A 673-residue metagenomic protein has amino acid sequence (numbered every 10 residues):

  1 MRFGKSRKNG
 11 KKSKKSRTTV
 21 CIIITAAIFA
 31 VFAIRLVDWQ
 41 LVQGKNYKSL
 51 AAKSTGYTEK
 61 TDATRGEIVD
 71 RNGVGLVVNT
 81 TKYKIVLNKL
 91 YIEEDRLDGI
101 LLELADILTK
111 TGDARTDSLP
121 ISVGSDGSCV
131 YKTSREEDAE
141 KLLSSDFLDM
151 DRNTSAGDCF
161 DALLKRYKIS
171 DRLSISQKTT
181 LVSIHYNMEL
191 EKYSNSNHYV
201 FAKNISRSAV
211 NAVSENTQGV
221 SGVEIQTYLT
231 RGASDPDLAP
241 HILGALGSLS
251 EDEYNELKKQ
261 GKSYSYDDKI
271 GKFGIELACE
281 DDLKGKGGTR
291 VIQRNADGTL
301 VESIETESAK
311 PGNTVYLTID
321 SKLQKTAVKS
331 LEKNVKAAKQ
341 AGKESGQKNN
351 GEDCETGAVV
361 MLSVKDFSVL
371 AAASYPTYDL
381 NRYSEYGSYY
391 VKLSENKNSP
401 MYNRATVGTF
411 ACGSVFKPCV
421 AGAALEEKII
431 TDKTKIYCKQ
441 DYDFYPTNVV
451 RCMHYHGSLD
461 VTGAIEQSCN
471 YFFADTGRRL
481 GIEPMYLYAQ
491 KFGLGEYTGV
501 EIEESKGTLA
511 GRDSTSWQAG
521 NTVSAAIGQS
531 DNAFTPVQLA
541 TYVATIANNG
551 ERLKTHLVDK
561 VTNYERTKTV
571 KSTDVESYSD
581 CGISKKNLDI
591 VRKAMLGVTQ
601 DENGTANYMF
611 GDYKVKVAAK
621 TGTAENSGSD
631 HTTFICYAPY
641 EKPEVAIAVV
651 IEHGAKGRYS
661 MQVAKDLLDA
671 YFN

Functional and structural regions predicted by a protein language model:
R2, G75-V78, Y83, Q293-T306 (+5 more regions): Beta-lactam-recognizing serine transpeptidase/beta-lactamase-like catalytic domain environment
R2-L283, G287-S308, K336-A358: Membrane-proximal periplasmic segments of bacterial cell-envelope enzymes, especially penicillin-binding proteins
I92, R96, I583, E652-S660: Short alpha-helix boundary/capping segments
D98-L102, D106, N211, E215 (+19 more regions): Solvent-exposed, polar/charged alpha-helical surfaces in well-ordered, non-transmembrane soluble domains, broadly
Q324, A337, T409, H653-G654: Short strand->helix junction
S330-G342, K428, T599: Structural motif corresponding to the C-terminal cap of alpha-helices
K568-V570, E576, K665-N673: Short, gly/Ser/Thr-rich active-site loops of penicillin-recognizing serine hydrolases
